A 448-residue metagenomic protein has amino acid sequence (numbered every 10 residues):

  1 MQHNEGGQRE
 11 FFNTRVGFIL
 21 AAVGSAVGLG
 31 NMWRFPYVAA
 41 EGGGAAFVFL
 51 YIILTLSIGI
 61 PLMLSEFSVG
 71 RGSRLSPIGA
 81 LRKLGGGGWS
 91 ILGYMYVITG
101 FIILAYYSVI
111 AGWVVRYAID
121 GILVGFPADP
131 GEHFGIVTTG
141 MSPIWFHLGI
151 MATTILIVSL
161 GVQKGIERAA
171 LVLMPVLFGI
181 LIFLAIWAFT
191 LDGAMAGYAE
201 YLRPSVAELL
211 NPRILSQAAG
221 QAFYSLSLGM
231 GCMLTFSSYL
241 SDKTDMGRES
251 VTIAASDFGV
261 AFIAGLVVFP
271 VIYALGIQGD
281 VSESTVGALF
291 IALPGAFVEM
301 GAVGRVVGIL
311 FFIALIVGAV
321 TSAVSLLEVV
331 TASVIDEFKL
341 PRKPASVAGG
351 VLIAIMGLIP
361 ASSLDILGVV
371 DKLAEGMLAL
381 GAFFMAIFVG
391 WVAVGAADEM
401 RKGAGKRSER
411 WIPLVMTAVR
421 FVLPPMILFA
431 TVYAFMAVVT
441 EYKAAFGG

Functional and structural regions predicted by a protein language model:
M1-W33, I60-F67, R71-K83, S90-Y94 (+2 more regions): Membrane-interface "cap" regions at the ends of multi-pass membrane proteins
Q2-E5, A111-T138, Y239-K243, R248 (+4 more regions): Helix-loop-helix connectors at the membrane interface of multi-pass transporters/channels
Q2-F12, V16, E167, L171-V320 (+1 more regions): Membrane-embedded translocation segments of transport machinery
G6-R9, Y37-G42, G72-M95, S108-Q163 (+5 more regions): Inter-helical loop and helix-membrane interface segments of multi-pass membrane transporters/permeases
F11, V16-I19, S25, P143-W145 (+6 more regions): Loop-to-transmembrane helix boundary motifs in multi-pass membrane proteins
V16-L54, L234-S237, G247-V251, A255-F258: Transmembrane helix-boundary motif of multi-pass solute transporters/channels
R34-I52, L84-G85, G165-L173, G279-A288 (+4 more regions): Transmembrane helix-loop boundary segments of multi-pass membrane transporters
L92-T99, V330, E337-G350, L373-T431 (+1 more regions): C-terminal membrane-solvent junction of multi-pass transporters and transport-like membrane proteins
